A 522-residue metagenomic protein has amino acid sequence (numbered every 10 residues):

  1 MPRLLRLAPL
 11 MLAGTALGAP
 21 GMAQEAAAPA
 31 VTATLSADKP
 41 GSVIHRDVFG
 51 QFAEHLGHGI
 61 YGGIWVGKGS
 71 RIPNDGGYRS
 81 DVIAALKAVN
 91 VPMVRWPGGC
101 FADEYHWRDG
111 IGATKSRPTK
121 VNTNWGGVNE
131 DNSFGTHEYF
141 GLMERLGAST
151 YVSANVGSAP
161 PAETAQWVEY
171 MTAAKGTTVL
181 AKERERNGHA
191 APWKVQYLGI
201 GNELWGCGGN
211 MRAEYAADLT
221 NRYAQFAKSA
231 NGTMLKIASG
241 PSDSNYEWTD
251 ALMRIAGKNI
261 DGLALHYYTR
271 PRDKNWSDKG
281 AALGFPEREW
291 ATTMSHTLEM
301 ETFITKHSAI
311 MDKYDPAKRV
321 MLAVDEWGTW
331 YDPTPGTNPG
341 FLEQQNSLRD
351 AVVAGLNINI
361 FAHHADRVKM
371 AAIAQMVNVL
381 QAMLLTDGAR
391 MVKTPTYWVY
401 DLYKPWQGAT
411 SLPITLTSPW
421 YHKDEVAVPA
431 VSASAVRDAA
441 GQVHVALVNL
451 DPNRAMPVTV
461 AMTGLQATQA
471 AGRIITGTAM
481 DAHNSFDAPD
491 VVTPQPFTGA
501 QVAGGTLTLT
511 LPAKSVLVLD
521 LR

Functional and structural regions predicted by a protein language model:
M1-P9: Bacterial N-terminal signal peptides that target proteins for export
A8-A16: Bacterial N-terminal signal peptides
G18-P20: N-terminal signal peptide c-region/cleavage motif recognized by signal peptidases
A23-G262, M300-E301, T305-P333, T337-R522: Non-catalytic accessory regions flanking glycosidase/transglycosidase catalytic cores in CAZymes
L265: Histidine-centered catalytic micro-motifs
Y268-A291, T337: Active-site His/acidic residue clusters
A291-T293, Q345-N346: Extracellular loop and loop/strand-boundary signature of outer-membrane beta-barrel proteins
